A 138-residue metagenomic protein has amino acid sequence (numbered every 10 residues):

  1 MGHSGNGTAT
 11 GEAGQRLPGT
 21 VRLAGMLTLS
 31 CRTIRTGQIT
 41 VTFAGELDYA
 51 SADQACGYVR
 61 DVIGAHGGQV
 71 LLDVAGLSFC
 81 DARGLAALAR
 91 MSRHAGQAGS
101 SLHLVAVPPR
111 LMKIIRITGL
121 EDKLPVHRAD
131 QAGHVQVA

Functional and structural regions predicted by a protein language model:
M1-F79, R90-A138: STAS-like cytosolic regulatory interaction modules
